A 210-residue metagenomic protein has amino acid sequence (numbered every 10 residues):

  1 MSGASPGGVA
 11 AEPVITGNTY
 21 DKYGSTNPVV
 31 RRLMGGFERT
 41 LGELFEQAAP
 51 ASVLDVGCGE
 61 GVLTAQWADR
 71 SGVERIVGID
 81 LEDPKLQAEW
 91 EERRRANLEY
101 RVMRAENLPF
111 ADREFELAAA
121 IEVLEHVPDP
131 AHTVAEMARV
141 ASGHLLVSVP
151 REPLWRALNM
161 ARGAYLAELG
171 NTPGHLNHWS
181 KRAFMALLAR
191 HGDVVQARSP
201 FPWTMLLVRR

Functional and structural regions predicted by a protein language model:
M1-A111, V134, A161-G192, Q196-R209: Conserved N-terminal segment of class I S-adenosyl-L-methionine
A51, E116, G143: Conserved acidic residues
A119: A conserved beta-strand element that flanks and buttresses the S-adenosyl-L-methionine
V123: Hydrophobic adenine-recognition pocket in adenosine-nucleotide-binding enzymes
H126: Histidine-centered divalent metal-coordination motifs
D129-P130, L158: Conserved catalytic-core motifs of eukaryotic protein kinase domains, centered on the activation segment
A131-L145: A short glycine-rich, Lys/Arg-flanked "PGG" loop and its adjoining helix->strand segment in the class I
L146-E168: Conserved class I S-adenosyl-L-methionine
